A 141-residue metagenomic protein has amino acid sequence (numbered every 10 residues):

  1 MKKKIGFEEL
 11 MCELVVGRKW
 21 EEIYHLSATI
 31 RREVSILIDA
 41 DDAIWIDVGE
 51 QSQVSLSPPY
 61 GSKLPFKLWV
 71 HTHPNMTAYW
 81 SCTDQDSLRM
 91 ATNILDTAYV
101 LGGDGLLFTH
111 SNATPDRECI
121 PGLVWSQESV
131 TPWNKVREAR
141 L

Functional and structural regions predicted by a protein language model:
M1-L68, N75-L141: Conserved beta-strand-loop surface patch within small alpha/beta domains used for substrate/adaptor or ligand engagement
